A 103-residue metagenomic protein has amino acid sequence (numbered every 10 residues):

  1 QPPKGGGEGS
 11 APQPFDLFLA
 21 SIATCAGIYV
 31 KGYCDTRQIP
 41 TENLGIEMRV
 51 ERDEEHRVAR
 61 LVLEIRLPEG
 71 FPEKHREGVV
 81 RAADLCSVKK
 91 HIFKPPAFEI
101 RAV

Functional and structural regions predicted by a protein language model:
Q1-A20, V30-V103: Extended beta-strand/beta-hairpin segments
C25-A26: Alpha-helical metal-binding/catalytic segments enriched in His/Glu/Asp
